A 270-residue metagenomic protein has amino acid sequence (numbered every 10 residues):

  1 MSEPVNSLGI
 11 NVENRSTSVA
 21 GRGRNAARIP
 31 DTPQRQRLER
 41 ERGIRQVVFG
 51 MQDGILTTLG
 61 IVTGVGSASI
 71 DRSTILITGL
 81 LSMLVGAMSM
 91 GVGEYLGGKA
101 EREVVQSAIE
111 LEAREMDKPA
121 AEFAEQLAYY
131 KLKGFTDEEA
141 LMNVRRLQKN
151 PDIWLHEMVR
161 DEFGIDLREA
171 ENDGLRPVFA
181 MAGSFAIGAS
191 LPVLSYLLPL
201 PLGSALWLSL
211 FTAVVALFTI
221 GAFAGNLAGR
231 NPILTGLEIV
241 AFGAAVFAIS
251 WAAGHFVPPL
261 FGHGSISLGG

Functional and structural regions predicted by a protein language model:
S2-G98: Internal alpha-helical transmembrane segments
E13-R45, G98-M181: Cytosol/matrix-facing amphipathic helices and coiled-coil assembly/linker segments of eukaryotic membrane proteins
R40-V62, R168-L194: Transmembrane alpha-helical segments and their cytosolic interface motifs in multi-pass membrane proteins
I55-T58, M83-G98, I153, A186-V193 (+4 more regions): Transmembrane alpha-helical segments of multi-pass membrane transport proteins and ion-pumping complexes
V65-T78, L194-A205, A252, F256-G269: Helix-coil boundary and interhelical linker segments in multi-pass alpha-helical membrane proteins
L96-I109, P199, G203, L227-P232 (+1 more regions): Membrane-interfacial segments
G203-V215: Structural signature of hydrophobic alpha-helical transmembrane segments
T219-A245: Interfacial loop-to-transmembrane junctions
